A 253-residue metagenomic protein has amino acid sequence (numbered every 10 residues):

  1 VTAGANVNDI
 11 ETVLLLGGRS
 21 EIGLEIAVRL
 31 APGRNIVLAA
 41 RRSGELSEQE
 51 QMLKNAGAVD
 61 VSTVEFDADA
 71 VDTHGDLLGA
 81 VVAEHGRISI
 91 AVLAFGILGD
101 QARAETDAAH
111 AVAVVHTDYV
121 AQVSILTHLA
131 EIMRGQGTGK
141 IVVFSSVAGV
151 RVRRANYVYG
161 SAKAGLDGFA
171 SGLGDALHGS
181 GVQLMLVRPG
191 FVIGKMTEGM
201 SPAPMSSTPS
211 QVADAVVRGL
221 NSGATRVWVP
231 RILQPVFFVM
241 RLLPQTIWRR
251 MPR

Functional and structural regions predicted by a protein language model:
R19-E21: Conserved glycine-rich cofactor-binding loop
G33-E48: Conserved glycine-rich Rossmann-like NAD(P)H-binding loop of the short-chain dehydrogenase/reductase
L53-D72: Rossmann-fold cofactor-recognition segment
G96-V112, A155: Conserved mid-core segment of classical short-chain dehydrogenase/reductases
L126, A162: Active-site helix of classical SDR
S146: Residue(s) in the substrate-gating loop at a strand-loop-helix junction that position the organic substrate next
L186, S201-F238: C-terminal helical subdomain
